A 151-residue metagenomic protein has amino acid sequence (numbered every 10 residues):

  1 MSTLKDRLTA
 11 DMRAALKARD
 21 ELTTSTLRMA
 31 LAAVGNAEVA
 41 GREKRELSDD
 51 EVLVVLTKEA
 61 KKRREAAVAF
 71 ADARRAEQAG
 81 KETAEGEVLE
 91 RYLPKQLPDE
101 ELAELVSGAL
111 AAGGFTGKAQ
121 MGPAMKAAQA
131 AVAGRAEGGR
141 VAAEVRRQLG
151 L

Functional and structural regions predicted by a protein language model:
M1-L151: Charged, compositionally biased, marginally structured helical/coil segments
